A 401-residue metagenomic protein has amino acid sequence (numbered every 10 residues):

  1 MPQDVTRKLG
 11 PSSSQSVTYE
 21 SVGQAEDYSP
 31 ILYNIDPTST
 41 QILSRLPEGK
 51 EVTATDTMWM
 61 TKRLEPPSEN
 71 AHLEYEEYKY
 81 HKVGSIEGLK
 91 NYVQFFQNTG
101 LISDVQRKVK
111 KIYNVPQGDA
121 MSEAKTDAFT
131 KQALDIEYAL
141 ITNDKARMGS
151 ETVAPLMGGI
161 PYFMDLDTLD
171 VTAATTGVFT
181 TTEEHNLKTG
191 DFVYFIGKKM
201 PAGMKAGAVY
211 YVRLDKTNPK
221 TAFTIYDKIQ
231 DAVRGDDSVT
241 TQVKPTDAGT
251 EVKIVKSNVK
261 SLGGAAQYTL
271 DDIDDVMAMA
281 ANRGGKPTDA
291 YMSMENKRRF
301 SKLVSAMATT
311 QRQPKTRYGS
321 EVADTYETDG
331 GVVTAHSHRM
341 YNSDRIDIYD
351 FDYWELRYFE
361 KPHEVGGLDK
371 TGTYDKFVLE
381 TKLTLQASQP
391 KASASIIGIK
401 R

Functional and structural regions predicted by a protein language model:
P2-G177, N186-F192, V252-R401: Flexible, glycine/threonine- and acidic-rich loop/arm segments that mediate assembly and lattice contacts in viral
D167-F192, I196-G263, K302: Small/polar beta-strand repeat architecture
